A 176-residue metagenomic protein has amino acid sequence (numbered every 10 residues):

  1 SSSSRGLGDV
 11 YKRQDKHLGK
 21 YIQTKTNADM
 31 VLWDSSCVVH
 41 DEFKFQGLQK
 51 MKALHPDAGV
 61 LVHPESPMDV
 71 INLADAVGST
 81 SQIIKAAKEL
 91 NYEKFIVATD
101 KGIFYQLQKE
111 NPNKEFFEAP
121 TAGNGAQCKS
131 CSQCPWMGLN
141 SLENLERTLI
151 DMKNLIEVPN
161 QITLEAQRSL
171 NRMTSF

Functional and structural regions predicted by a protein language model:
S1-Y11: Single conserved hydrophobic/aromatic residue that forms the stacking wall/gate of nucleotide- or nucleobase-binding
G8, A28, A58, E93 (+1 more regions): A structural micro-motif
K12-D15, V97-A98: Short beta-strand segments
K20-Y21, D69-V70, A86, I103-Q106: Phosphate- and divalent-cation-binding pockets in alpha/beta enzyme and binding domains that engage nucleotide-derived
T26-V31, A74, N111-E115: Glycine-enriched alpha-helix->loop->beta-strand junction motifs that scaffold or abut catalytic
D29-S36, A119-P120: Glycine-rich phosphate/pyrophosphate-binding loops and their adjacent beta-strand/loop elements at enzyme active sites
W33-I96: Active-site rim loops that border cofactor/substrate pockets in soluble metabolic enzymes
V39, P64, Q82, L90-Y92 (+3 more regions): C-terminal functional extensions of proteins
